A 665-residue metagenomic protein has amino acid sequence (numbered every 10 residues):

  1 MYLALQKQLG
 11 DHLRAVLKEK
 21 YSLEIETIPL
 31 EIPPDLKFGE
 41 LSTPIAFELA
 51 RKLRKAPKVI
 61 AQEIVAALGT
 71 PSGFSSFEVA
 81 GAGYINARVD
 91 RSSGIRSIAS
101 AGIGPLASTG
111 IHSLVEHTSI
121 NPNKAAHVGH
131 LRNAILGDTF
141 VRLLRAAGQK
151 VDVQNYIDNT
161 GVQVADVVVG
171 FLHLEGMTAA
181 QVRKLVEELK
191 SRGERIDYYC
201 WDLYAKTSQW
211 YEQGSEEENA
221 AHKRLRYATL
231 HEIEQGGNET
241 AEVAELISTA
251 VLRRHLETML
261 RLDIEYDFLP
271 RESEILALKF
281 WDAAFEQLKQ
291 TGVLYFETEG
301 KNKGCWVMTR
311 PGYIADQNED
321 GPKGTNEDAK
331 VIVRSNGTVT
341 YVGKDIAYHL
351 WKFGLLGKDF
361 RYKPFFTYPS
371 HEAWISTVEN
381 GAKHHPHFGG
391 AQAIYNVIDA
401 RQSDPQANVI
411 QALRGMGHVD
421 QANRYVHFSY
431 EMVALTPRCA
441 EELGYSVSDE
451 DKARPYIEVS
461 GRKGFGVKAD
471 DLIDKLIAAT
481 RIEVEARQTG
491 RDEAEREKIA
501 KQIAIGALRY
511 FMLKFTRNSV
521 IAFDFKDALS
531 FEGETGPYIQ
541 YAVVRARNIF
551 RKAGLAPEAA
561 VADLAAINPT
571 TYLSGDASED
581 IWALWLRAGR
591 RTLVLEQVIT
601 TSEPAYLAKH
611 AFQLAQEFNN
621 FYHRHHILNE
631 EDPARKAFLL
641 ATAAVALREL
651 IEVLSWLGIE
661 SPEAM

Functional and structural regions predicted by a protein language model:
M1-I95, A101, A107-M665: Non-catalytic interaction-recognition regions
